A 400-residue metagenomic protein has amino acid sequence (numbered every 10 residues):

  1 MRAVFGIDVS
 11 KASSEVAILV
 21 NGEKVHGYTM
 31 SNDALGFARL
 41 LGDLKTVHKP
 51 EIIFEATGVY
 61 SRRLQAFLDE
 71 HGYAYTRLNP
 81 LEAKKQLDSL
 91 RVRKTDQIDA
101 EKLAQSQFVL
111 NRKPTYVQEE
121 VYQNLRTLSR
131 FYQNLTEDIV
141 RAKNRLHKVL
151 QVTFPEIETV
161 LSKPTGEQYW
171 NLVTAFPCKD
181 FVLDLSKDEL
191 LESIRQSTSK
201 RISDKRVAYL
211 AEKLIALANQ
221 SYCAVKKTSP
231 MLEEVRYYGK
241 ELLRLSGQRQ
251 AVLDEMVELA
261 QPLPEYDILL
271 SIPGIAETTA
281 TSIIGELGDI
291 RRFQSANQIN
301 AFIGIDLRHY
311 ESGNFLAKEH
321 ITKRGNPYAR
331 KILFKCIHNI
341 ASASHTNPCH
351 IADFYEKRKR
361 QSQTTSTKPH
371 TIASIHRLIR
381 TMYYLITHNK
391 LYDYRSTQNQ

Functional and structural regions predicted by a protein language model:
M1-Q400: A detector of single, family-specific signature residues that are central to catalytic or substrate-handling motifs
